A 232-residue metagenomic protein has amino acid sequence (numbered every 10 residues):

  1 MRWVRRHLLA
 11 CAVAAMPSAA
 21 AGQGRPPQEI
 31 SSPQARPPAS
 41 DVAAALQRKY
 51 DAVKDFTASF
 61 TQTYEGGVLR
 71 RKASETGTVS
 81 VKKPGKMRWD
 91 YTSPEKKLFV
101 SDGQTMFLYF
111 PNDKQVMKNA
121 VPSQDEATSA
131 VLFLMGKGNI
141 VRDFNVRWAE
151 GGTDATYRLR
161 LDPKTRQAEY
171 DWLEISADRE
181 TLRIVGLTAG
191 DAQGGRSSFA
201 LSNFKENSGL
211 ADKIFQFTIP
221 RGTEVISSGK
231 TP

Functional and structural regions predicted by a protein language model:
R5-V13: N-terminal export leaders
G22-K72, I219-P232: N-terminal leader/targeting segments and the immediate start of mature chains
G24-R25, S32, T78-S129, S197-S198: An acidic-aromatic
Q62-Y64, G85, Y91-E95, G103-T105 (+7 more regions): A mature extracytoplasmic/lumenal domain signature
R71-G77, G195: Amphipathic hydrophobic-ligand
M117, N139-T231: Gly/Pro-enriched, hydrophobic low-complexity segments that function as extracytoplasmic propeptides/linkers
